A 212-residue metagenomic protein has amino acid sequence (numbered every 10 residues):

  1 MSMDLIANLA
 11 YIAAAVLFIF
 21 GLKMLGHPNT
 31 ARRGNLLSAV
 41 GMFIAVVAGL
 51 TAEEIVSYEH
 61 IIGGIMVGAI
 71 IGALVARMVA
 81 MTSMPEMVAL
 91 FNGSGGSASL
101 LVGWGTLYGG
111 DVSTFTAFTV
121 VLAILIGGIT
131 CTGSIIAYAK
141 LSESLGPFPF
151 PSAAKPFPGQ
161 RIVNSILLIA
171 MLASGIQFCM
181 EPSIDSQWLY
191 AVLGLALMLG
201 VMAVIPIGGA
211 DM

Functional and structural regions predicted by a protein language model:
M1-Y58: N-terminal transmembrane signal-anchor/hairpin module of polytopic inner-membrane proteins
S2-A15, A52-I70, T116-C131, S183-L195: Structural signature of hydrophobic alpha-helical transmembrane segments
L17-T30, A69-V88, S134-P151, L199-M212: C-terminal ends of transmembrane helices
L22-P28, L50-V56, A80, G109 (+2 more regions): Transmembrane helix-loop junctions in multi-pass membrane proteins
R32-G41, I61-G64, S83-G95, P151-N164 (+1 more regions): Cytoplasmic-side transmembrane-helix entry/capping segments in multi-pass membrane proteins
G49-I62, L74-P85, L101-T114, K140 (+1 more regions): Transmembrane alpha-helix boundary signature
A69-L74, G93-Y108, V120-I136, K140: Mid-bilayer segments of alpha-helical transmembrane spans in multi-pass integral membrane proteins that mediate
V120-V201, P206: Internal active-site segments that recognize and position negatively charged phosphoryl groups and nucleotide moieties
